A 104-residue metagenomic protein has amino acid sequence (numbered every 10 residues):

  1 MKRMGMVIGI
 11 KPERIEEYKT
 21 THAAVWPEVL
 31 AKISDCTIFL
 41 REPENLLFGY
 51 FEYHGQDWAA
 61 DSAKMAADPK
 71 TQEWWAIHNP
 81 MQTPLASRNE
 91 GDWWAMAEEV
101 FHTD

Functional and structural regions predicted by a protein language model:
M1, H102-D104: Basic/polar N-terminal segments that are highly enriched at the extreme N-terminus, encompassing both cleavable
M1-R3, E44: A general secondary-structure signal for short beta-strands and their flanking turns/coil in non-transmembrane regions
R3-G9: Active-site-flanking beta-strand signature of metal-NTP-handling nucleotidyl enzymes and homologous cyclase-like
M6, Y18, H22, G49: Hydrophobic pocket/interface hotspot
R14-D35: Short amphipathic alpha-helical segments
L30-F48, E52-Q56: Short, glycine- and small/hydrophobic-rich beta-strand elements in well-ordered beta-sheets
K32, H54-W93: An amphipathic, aromatic/His-enriched active-site/gating alpha helix that lines ligand/cofactor pockets
D92-F101: Eukaryote-biased recognition of C-terminal alpha-helical segments
